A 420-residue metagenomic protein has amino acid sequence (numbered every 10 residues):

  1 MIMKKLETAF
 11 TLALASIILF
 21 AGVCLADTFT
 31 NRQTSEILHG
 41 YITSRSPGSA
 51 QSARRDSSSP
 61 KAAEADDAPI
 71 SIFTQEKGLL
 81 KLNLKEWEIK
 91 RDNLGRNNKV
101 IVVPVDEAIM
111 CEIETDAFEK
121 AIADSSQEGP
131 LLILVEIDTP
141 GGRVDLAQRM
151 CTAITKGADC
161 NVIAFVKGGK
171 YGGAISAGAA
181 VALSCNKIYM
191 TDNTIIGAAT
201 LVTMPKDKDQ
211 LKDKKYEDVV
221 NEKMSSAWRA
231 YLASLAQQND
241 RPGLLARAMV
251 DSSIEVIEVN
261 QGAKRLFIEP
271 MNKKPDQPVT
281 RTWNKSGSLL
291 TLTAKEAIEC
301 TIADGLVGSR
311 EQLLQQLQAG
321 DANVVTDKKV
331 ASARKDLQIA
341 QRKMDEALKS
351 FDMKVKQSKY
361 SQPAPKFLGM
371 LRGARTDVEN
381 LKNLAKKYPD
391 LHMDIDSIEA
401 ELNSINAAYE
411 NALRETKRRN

Functional and structural regions predicted by a protein language model:
T11-A21: Bacterial N-terminal signal peptides
L25-N93: Conserved RNA-binding domains used in RNP assembly and mRNA/RNA metabolism
G78-K99, Q316-L348, E399-N406, L413-N420: Pro/Ala/Gly-rich low-complexity, hydrophilic intrinsically disordered segments
L94-D116: STAS-typified acidic loop motif
M110-L131: A short, well-ordered alpha-helical element
T139-R143, R149-M150, I154-L211, V220-N221 (+2 more regions): Glycine-rich beta-to-alpha active-site loop
P205-V330: Charged, glycine-interspersed solvent-exposed loop segments at helix/strand-loop junctions that cap or gate access
L292-K295, C300-N383: Non-cytosolic juxtamembrane linkers/loops that tether extracellular or periplasmic domains to nearby transmembrane
